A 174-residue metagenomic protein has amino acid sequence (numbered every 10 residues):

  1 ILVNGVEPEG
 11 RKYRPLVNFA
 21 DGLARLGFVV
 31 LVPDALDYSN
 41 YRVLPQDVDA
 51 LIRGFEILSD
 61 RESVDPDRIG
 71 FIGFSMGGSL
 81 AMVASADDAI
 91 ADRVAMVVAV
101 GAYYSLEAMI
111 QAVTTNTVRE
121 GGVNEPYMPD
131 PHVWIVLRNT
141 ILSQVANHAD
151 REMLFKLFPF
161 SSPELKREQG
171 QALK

Functional and structural regions predicted by a protein language model:
V3-E9: Active-site glycine-rich loops that stabilize anionic/oxyanionic intermediates across multiple enzyme folds
V6, V29, D34-Y38, Y103: Short beta-to-alpha linker loops that shape the active-site pocket of alpha/beta-hydrolase fold enzymes
G10-R14, N40: Short N-terminal helix/helix-N-cap motif within the alpha/beta-hydrolase-1
R14-L31: Short amphipathic alpha-helix adjacent to the substrate-entry channel of hydrolases
R42-S63: Alpha/beta-hydrolase active-site loop
S63-S75: Alpha/beta-hydrolase fold nucleophile elbow
G73-V83: Glycine-rich nucleophile elbow surrounding the catalytic serine of serine-hydrolase chemistry
V83-L173: Alpha/beta-hydrolase-fold enzymes
